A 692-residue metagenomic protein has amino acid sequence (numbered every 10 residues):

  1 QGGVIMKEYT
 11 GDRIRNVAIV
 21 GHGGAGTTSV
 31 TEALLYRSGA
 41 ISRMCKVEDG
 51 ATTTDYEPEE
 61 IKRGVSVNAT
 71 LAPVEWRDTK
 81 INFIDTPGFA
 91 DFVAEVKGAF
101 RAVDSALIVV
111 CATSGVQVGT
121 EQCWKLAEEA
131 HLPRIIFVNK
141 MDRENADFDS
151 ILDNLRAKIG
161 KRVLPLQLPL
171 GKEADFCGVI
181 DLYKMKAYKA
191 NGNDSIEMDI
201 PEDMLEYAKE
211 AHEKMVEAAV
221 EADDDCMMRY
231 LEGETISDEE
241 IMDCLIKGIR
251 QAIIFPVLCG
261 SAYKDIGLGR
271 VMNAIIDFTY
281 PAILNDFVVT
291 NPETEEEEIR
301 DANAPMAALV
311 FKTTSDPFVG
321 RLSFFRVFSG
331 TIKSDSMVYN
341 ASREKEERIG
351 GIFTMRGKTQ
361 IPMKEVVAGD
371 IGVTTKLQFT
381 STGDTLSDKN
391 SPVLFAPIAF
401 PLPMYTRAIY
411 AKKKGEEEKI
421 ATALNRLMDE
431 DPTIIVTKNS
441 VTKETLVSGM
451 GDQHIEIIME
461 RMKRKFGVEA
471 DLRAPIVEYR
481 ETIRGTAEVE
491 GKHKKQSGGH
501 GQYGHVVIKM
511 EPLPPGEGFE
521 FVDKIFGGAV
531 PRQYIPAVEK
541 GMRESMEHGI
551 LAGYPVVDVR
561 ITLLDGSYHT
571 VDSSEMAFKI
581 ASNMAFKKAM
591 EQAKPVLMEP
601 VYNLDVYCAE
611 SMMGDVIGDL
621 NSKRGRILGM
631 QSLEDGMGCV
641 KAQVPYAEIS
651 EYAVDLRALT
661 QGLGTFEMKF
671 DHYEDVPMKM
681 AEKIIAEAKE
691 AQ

Functional and structural regions predicted by a protein language model:
G2-Q692: Structural and coupling elements of P-loop NTPases
